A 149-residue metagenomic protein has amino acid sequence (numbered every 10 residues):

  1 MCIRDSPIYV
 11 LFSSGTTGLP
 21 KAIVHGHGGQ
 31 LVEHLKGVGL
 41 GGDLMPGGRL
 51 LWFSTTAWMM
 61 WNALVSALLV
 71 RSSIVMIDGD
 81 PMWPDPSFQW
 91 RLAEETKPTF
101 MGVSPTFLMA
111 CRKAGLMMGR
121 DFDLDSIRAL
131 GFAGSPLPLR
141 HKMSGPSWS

Functional and structural regions predicted by a protein language model:
M1-S6, S13, M143-S144: Conserved small/polar residues in nucleotide/adenosyl-binding loops
R4, P46-G48, S126-I127: Phosphate-coordination loops involved in phosphoryl transfer and adenosine-cofactor binding
I8-V32: Conserved AMP-binding A3 loop
V10, I23-G26, F53-S54, M59-W61 (+3 more regions): Generic beta-strand/beta-sheet core signal
S14-T17, T56-A57, P81: Active-site segment of SDR-like NAD(P)-dependent oxidoreductases
L31-R49, M59-T99, A114-L116: Conserved AMP-binding/adenylation subdomain of ANL enzymes
V70, G79-S149: Conserved adenylate-forming
